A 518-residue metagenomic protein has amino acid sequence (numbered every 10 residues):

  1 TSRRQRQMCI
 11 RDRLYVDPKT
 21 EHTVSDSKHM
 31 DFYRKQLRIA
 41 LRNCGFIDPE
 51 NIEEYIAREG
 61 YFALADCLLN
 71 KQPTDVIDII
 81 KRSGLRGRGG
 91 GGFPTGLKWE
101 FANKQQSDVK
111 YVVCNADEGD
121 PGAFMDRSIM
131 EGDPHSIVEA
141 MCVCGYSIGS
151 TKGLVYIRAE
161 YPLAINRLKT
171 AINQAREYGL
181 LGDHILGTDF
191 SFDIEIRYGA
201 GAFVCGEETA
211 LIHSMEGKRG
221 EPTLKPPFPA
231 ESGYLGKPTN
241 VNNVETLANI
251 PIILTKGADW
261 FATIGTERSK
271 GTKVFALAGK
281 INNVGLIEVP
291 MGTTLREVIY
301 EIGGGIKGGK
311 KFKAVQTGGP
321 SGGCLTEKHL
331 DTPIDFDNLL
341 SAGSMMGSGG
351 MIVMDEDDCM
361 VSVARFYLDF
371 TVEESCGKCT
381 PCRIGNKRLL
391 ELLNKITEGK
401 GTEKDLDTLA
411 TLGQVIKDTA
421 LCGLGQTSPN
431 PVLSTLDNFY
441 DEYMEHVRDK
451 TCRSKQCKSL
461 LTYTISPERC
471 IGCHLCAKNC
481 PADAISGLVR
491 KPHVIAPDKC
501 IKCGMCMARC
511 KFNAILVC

Functional and structural regions predicted by a protein language model:
T1-R6, I10: Single conserved hydrophobic/aromatic residue that forms the stacking wall/gate of nucleotide- or nucleobase-binding
D12-R13, D75, L154, R158-V204 (+3 more regions): Small-residue-enriched alpha-helical segments and adjacent helix-cap loops that form tight helix-helix packing
D12-R82, L235, N242-G257: Flexible inter-domain linker/hinge segments
K35, C44, I165-M291, G303: Hydrophobic alpha-helical positions that pack around
D75-L85, K307-Q316, D357-K378, I396-L421 (+1 more regions): Immediate flanking context of iron-sulfur cluster ligation sites
I80-A102, G201-H213, R219, V372-I384 (+1 more regions): Conserved phosphate/anionic-ligand binding catalytic regions in large, soluble enzymes, centered on
A140-C142, G292-K307: Short amphipathic, charge-patterned alpha-helical segments
Y367-F370, T451-G472, D483-K502, A514-C518: Ferredoxin-like iron-sulfur electron-transfer modules
